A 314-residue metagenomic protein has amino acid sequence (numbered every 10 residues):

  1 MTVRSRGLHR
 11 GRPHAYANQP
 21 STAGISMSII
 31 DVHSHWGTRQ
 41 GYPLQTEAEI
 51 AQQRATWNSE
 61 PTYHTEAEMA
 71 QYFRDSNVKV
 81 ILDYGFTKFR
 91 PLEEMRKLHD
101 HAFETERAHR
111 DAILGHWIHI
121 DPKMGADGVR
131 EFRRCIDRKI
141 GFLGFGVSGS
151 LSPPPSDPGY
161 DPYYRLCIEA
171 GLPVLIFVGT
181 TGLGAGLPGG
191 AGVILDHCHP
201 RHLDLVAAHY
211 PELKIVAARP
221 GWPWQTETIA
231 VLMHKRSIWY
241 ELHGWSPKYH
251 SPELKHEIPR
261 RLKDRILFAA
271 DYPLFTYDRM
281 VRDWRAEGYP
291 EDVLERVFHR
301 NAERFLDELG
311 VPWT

Functional and structural regions predicted by a protein language model:
R4, Q19-V32, G37-V80, L262-R265 (+1 more regions): Mid-to-C-terminal alpha-helical segments outside catalytic/metal-binding sites
R10, A15-A17: Short hydrophobic alpha-helical segments enriched in small aliphatic residues
H33, A102, C135, C167 (+4 more regions): Conserved, mostly hydrophobic/aromatic
G37-Q40, K88-P91, P122-G125, T180-G184 (+3 more regions): Active-site environment of divalent metal-dependent phosphoester hydrolases
E66-A70, H99-E106, F132-R133, Y160 (+4 more regions): Generic structural signal for well-ordered alpha-helices, preferentially at hydrophobic/aromatic core positions
K79, K88-A185: Active-site gating/metal-coordination segments in enzymes
I140-G144, S152-L267: Catalytic pocket-lining loop regions of alpha/beta-barrel enzymes, especially the amidohydrolase/enolase/GH5 lineages
